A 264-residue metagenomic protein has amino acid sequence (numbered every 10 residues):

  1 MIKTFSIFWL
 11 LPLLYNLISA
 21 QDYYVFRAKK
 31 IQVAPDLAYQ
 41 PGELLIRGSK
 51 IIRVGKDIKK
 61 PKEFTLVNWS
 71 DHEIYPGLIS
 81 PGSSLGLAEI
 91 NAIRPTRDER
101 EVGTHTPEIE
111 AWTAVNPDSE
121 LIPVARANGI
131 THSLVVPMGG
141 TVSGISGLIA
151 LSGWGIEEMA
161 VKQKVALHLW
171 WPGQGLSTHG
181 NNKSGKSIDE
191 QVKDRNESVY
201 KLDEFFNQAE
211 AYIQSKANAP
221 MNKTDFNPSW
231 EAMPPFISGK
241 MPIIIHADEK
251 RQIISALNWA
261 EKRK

Functional and structural regions predicted by a protein language model:
M1-Y24: Bacterial Sec-dependent N-terminal signal peptides
A20, K30-I31, I51, I58 (+6 more regions): Short, glycine-/Ser/Thr-/acidic-enriched flexible segments
Y24-F26, K60-W112, A127: Replace "His-x-His-based motif
I31, D36-Y75: Histidine-rich, glycine-flanked metal-binding segment
Q40, E99-G103, W112-S119, V192-N196 (+1 more regions): Soluble non-cytosolic domains of exported or imported proteins
K62, V115-S119, L134-V135: N-terminal post-signal-peptidase region of extra-cytosolic proteins
E108-T113, S133-P137: A short, small-residue-rich loop immediately preceding and capping a beta-strand
L121, A127-R263: Polyanionic/metal-chelating signatures
